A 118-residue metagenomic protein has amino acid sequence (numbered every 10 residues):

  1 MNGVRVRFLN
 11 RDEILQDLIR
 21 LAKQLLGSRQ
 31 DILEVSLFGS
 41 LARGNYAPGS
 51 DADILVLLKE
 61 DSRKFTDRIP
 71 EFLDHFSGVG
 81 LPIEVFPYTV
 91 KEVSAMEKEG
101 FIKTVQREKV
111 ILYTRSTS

Functional and structural regions predicted by a protein language model:
M1-E34, R43-P48, K59-S118: Catalytic core of pol beta-like nucleotidyltransferases
S40: P-loop (Walker A) phosphate-binding loop of NTP-binding proteins
I54-L57: Short beta-strand->loop micro-motif that forms the acidic, two-metal-ion catalytic signature in nucleotide-processing
